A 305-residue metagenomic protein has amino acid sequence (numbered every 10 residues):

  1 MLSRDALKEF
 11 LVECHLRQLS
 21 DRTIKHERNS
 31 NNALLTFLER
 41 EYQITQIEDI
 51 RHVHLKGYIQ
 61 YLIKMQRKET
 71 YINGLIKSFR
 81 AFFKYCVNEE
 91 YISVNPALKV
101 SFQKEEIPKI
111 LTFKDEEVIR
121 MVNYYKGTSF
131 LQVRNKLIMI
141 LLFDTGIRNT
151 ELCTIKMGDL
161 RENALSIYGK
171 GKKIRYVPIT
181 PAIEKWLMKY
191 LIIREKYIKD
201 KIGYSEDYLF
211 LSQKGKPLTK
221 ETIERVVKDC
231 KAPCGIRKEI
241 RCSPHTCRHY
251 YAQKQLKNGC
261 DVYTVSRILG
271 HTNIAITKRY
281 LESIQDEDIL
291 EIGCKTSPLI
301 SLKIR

Functional and structural regions predicted by a protein language model:
M1-R305: Conserved catalytic core of the tyrosine transesterase superfamily
